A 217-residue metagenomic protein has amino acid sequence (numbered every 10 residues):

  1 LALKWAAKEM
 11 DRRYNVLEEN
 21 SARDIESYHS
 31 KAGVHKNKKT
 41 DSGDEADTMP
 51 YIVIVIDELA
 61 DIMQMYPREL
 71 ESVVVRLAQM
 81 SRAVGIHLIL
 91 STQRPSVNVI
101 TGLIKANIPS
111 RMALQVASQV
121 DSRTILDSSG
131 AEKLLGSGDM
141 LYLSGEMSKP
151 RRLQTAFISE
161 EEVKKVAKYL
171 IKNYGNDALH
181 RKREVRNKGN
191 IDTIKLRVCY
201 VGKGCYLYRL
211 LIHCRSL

Functional and structural regions predicted by a protein language model:
A2-L217: P-loop NTPase motor-domain active sites and their immediate coupling elements
